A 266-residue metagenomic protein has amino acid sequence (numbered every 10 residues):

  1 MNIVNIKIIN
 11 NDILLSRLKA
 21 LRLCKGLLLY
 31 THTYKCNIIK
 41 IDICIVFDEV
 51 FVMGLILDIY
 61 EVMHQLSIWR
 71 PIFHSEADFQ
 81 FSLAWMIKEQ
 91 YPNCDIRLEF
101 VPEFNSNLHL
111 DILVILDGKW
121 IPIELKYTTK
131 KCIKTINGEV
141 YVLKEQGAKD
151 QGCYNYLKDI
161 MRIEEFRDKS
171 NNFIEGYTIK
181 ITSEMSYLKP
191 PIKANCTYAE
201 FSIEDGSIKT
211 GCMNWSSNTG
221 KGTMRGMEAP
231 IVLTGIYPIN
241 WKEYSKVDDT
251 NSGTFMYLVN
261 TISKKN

Functional and structural regions predicted by a protein language model:
T31-K35: Intrinsically disordered, low-complexity terminal segments enriched in Ser/Thr
I41-K88: Interdomain/boundary linker segments immediately adjacent to catalytic/signaling cores
I87-L113: A short acidic/basic microdomain associated with nuclease active sites
I112-V114, K119-L143: Conserved catalytic cores of phosphodiester-cleaving nucleases, focusing on short active-site segments
V140-T178, L188-P191: Short, charged, amphipathic alpha-helix that recurs within catalytic cores of restriction-modification and other
S183-N266: Non-catalytic C-terminal interaction segments of nucleic acid-processing enzymes
